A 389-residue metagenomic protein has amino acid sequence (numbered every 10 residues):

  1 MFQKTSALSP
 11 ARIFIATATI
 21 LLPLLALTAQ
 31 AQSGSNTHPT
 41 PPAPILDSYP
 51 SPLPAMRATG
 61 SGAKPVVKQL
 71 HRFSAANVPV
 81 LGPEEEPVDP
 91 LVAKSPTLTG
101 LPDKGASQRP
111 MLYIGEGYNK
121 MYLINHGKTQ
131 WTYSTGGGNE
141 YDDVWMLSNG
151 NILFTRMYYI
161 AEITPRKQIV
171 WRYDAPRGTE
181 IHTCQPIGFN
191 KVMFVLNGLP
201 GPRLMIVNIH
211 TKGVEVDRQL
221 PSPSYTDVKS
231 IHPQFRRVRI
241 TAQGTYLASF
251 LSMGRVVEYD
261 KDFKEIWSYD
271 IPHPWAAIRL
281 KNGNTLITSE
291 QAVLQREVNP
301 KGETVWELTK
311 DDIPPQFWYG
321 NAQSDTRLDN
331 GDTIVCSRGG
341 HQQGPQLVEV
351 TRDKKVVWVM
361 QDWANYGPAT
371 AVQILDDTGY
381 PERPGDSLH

Functional and structural regions predicted by a protein language model:
M1-A11: N-terminal secretory signal peptides that target proteins for export/translocation
P10-I13, T37: Low-complexity, intrinsically disordered segments with a bias for serine/threonine
F14-A26: Bacterial N-terminal signal peptides
Q30-Q32: Boundary of Sec targeting at the N-terminus
N36-H389: Histidine-/acidic-rich catalytic cores in large beta-rich domains
